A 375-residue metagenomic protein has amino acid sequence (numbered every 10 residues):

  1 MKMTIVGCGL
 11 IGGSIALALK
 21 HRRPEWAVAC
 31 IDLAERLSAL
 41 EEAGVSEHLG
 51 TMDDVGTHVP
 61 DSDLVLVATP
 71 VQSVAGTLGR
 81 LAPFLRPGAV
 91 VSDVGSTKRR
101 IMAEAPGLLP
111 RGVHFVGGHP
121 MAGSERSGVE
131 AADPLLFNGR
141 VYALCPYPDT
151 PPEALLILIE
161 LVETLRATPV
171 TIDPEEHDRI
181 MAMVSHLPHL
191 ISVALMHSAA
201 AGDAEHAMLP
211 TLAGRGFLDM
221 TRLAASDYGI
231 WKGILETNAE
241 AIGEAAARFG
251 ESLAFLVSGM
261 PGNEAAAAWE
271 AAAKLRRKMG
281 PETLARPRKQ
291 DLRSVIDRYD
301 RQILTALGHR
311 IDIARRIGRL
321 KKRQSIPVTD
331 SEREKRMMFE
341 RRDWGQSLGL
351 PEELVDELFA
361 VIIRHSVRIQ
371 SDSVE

Functional and structural regions predicted by a protein language model:
M1-V59, L64: NAD(P)+-binding Rossmann beta1-loop-alpha1 motif at the extreme N-terminus of oxidoreductases
D54-L85, A89-S92: Rossmann-like NAD(P)-binding element
T69-V71, G95-S96, P120, L195: Short glycine-/small-residue-rich Rossmann-like dinucleotide-binding loops
T77-V129: Rossmann-like NAD(P)(H) cofactor-binding subdomain of soluble oxidoreductases
T97-I101, L284-E375: Domain-level signature for soluble enzymes in the chorismate/prephenate branch of the shikimate pathway
L136-L223: Internal alpha-helical scaffold of NAD(P)-dependent oxidoreductase catalytic cores
H206-R276: Interdomain hinge/lid region at the active-site interface of Rossmann-like NAD(P)-dependent oxidoreductases
